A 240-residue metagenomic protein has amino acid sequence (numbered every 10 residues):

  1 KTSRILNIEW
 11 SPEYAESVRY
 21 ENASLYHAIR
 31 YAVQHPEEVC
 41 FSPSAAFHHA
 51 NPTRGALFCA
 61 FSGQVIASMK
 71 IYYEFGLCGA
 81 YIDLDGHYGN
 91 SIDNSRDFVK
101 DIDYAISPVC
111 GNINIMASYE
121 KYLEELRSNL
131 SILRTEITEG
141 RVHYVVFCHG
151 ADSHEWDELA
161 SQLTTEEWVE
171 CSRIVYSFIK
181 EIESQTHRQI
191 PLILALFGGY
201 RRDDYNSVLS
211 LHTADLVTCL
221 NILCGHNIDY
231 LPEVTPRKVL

Functional and structural regions predicted by a protein language model:
S3-A15: Short glycine/proline- and acidic residue-enriched helix-loop micro-motifs that form flexible lids or anion-recognition
P12-R19, A23, R54-S62, N206: Short, conserved micro-motifs enriched in small and acidic residues
E13-H27, E120-S128: Glycine-rich anion/phosphate-binding loops
A23-E38: Short, charged beta->alpha transition segments
R30, V39-I182, R202, V217-T218: Conserved alpha-helical scaffold segments that buttress catalytic/binding sites
V169-L240: Metal-dependent de-N-acetylase/amidase catalytic core
